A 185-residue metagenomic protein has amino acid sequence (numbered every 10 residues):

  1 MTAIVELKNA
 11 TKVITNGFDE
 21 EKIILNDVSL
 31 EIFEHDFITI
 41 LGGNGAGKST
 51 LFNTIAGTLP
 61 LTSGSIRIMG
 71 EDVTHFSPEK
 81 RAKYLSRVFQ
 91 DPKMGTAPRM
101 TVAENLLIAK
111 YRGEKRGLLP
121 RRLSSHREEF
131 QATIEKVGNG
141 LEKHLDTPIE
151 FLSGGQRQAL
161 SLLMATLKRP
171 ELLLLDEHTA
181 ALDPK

Functional and structural regions predicted by a protein language model:
M1-I4, K12-D27, T58, S77: A short, flexible loop at the N-terminus of ABC-type nucleotide-binding domains that lies
L41-G43: The feature captures the beta-strand-to-loop junction immediately N-terminal to the Walker
G64-D72: Conserved ABC transporter NBD signature motif
D72-S86, M94, R116-L123: ABC ATPase NBD coupling module
R99-K115: Q-loop/switch helix immediately C-terminal to the Walker
T133-F151: Conserved ABC nucleotide-binding domain
T166-E171: A short, proline-enriched helix->beta-strand linker immediately N-terminal to the Walker B motif in ABC-type P-loop
E177-H178: Walker B catalytic motif
